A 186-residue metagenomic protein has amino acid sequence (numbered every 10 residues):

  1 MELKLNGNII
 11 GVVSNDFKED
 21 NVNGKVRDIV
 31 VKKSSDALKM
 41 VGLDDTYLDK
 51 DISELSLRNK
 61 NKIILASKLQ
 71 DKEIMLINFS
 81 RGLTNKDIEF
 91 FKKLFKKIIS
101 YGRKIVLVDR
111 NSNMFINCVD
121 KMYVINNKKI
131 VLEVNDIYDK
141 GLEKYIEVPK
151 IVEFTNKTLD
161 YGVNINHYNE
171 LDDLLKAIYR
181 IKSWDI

Functional and structural regions predicted by a protein language model:
G7-V22: Glycine-rich P-loop/Walker A and Walker A-like loops and their local beta1-loop-alpha1 context in P-loop NTPases
A37-E54: Conserved ABC nucleotide-binding domain
S53-I63: ABC ATPase nucleotide-binding domain "signature motif"
I88-Y101: Helical segment within the ABC ATPase nucleotide-binding domain
F90, N111-N117: Conserved H-loop
G102-V108: Conserved H-loop
N117-V124: Conserved catalytic segment of ABC-fold P-loop ATPases
K128-V152: Conserved beta-strand-loop-alpha-helix hinge in the C-terminal portion of ABC ATPase nucleotide-binding domains
